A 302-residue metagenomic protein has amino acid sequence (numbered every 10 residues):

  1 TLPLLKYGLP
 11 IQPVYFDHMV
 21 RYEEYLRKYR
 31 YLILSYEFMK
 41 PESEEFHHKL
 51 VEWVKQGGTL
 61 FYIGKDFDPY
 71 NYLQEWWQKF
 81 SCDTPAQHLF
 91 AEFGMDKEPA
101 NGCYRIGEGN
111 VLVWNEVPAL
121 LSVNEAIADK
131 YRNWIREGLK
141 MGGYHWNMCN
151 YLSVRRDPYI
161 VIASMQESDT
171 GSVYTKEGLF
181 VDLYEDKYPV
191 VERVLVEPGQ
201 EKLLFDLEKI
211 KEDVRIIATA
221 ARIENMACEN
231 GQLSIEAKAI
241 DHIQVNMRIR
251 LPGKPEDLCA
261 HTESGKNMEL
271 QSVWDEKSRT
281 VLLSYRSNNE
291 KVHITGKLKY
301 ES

Functional and structural regions predicted by a protein language model:
T1-K28, G107, R156-P158: Aromatic-Pro/Gly-enriched surface loop or interdomain linker that acts as a lid/target-recognition segment
L4-Q12, Q56-T59, K254-E256: Structural alpha-beta junctions
V14-F16, I63, W114, H261-E263: Conserved beta-strand termini and adjacent loop/short-helix elements that scaffold enzyme active sites in alpha/beta
E24-R27, Y36-N230, A237, M247-I249: A conserved amphipathic helix/loop scaffold that creates a polar/acidic microenvironment used either to coordinate
L32-L34: Receiver (REC) domain switch-region micro-motif
D169-V173, I243-M247, K254-C259, V292-I294: Short beta-strand/loop motifs in extracellular/secreted proteins, especially within beta-sandwich accessory domains
E177-R193, C259-L282: Solvent-exposed beta-strand/loop surfaces of large extracellular or lumenal domains
S284-S302: Surface-exposed interaction regions enriched in Ser/Thr/Asp/Glu that occur as long low-complexity tracts or repetitive
